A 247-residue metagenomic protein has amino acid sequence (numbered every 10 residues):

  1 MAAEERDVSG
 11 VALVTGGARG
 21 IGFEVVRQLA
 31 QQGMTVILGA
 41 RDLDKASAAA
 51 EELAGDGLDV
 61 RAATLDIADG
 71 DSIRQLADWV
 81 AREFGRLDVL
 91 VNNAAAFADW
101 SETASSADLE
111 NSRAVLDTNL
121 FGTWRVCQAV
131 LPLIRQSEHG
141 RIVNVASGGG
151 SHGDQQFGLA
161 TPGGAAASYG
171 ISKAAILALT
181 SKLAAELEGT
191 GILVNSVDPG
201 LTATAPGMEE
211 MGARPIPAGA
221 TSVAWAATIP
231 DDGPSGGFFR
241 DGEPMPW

Functional and structural regions predicted by a protein language model:
E5-I37: Canonical Rossmann dinucleotide-binding motif of NAD(H)/NADP(H)-dependent dehydrogenases/reductases, specifically
R6-V8, L58-D59, W79-N92, A98-W100 (+1 more regions): A glycine-rich helix->loop->beta "capping" turn within Rossmann-like NAD(P)(H)-dependent oxidoreductase domains
Q32-A48: Conserved glycine-rich Rossmann-like NAD(P)H-binding loop of the short-chain dehydrogenase/reductase
L43, A63-D78: The beta1-alpha1 cofactor-binding region of Rossmann-like NAD(H)/NADP(H)-dependent oxidoreductases
V91, V126-V130, I134, L179-T180 (+1 more regions): Hydrophobic positions on the long internal alpha-helix of Rossmann-like NAD(P)-dependent oxidoreductase domains
A96-W100, A104-L116, R135-E188, M208: Catalytic loop of short-chain dehydrogenase/reductase
A174, G189, S196-V197, E209-W247: C-terminal helical subdomain
